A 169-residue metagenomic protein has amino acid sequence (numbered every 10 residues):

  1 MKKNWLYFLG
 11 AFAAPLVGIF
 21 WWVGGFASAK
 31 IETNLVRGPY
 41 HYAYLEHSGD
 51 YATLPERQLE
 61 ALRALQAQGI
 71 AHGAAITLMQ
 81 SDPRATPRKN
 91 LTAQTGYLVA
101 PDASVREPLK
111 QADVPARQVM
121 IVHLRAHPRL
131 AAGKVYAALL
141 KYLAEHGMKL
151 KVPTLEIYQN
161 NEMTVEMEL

Functional and structural regions predicted by a protein language model:
K2-L169: A solvent-exposed interaction/effector surface
